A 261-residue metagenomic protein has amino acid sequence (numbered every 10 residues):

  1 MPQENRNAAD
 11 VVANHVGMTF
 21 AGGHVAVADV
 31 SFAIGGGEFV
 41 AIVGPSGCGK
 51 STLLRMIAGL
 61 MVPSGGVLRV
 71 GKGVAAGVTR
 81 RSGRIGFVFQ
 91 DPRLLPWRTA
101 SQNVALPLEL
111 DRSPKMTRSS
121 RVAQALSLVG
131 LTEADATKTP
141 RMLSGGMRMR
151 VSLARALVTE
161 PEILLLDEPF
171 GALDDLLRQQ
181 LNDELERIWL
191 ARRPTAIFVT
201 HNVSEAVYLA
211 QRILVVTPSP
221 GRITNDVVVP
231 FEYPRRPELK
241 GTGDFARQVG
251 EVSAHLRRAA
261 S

Functional and structural regions predicted by a protein language model:
V43-P45: The feature captures the beta-strand-to-loop junction immediately N-terminal to the Walker
A58: Helix-to-loop junction immediately C-terminal to a conserved catalytic motif
G73-F89, R98, L110, K115-S119 (+1 more regions): ABC ATPase NBD coupling module
S101-E109, S119, A123, V228: Short helical segment in ABC ATPase nucleotide-binding domains corresponding to the A-loop/adjacent helical element
M116-A134, R187: Conserved ABC ATPase "signature" region
T139-L143, M147: Conserved ABC ATPase signature
E160: Conserved catalytic motifs of ABC-family nucleotide-binding domains
